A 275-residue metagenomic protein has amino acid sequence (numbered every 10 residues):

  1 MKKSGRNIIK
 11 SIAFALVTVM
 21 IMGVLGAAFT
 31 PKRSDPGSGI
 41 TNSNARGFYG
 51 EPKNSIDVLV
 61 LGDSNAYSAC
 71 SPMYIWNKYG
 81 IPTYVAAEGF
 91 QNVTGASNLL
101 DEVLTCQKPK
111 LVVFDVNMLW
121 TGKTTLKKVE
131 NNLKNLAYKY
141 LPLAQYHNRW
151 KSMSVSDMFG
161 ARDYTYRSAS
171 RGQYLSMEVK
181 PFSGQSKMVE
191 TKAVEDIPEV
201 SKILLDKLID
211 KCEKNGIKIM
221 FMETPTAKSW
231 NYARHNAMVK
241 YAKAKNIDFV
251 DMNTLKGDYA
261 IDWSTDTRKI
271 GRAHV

Functional and structural regions predicted by a protein language model:
M1-T18: N-terminal Sec-pathway targeting helices
K10, F14, E223, A227-K269: Extended hydrophobic/aromatic segments used for targeting, binding, or gating
T18-I81, N92-N98: Membrane/wall-proximal cationic-aromatic binding patches
S55-I56, I81-P82, K108-L111, E213-M220 (+1 more regions): Loop/turn elements at helix/coil->beta-strand transitions in domains of secreted/extracellular proteins
L61, N65-L143: Membrane-embedded segments
F90-T94, I197-E199, A227-A233: Acidic-and-aromatic substrate-binding clefts and catalytic sites of carbohydrate-active enzymes
K127-K218: Secreted/periplasmic serine-hydrolase-like ester/acetyl group-modifying domain
A273-V275: Conserved small/polar residues in nucleotide/adenosyl-binding loops
